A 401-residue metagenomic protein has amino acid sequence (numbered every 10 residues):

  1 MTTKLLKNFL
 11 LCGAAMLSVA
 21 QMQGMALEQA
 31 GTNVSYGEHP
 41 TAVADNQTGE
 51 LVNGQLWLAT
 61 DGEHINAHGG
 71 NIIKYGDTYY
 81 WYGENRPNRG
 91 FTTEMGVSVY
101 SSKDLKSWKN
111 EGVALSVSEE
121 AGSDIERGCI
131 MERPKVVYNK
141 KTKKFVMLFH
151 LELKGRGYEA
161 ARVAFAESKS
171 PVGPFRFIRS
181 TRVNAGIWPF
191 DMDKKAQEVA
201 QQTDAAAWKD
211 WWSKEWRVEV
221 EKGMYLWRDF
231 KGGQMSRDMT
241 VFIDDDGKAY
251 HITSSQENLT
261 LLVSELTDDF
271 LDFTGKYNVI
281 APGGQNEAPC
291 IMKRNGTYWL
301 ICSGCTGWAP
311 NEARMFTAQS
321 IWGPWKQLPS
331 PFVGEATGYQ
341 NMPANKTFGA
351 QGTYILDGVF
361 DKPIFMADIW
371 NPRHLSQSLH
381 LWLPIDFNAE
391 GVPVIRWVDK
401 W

Functional and structural regions predicted by a protein language model:
T2, L17, Q23-A26: Position-driven detector of the extreme protein N-terminus
T2-L10: Bacterial N-terminal signal peptides that target proteins for export
L6, L17, G62-E63: Exposed boundary/loop context
F9-A20: Bacterial N-terminal signal peptides
G24-W401: Carbohydrate-active catalytic/glycan-binding domains of CAZyme proteins, especially the secreted or lumenal ectodomains
